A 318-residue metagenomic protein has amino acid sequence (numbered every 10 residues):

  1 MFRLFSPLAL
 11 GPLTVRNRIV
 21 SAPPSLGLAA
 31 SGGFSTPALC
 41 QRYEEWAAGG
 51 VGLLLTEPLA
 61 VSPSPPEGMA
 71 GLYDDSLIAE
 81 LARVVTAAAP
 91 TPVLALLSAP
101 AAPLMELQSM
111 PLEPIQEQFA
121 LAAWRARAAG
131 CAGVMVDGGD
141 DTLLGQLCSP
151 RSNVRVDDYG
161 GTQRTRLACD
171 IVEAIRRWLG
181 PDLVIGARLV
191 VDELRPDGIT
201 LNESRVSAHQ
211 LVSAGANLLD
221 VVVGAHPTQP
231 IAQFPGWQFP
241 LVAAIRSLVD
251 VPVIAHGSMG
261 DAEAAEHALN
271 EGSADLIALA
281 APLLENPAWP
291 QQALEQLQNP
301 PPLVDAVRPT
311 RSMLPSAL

Functional and structural regions predicted by a protein language model:
M1-L318: Flavin-dependent oxidoreductase catalytic cores
